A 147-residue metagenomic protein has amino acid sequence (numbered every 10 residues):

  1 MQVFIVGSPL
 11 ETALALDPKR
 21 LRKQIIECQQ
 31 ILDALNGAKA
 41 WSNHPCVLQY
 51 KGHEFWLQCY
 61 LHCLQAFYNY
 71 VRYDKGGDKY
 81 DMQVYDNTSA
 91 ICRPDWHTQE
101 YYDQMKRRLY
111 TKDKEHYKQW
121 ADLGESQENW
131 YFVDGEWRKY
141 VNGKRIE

Functional and structural regions predicted by a protein language model:
M1-E147: Expand to "…catalyze enediolate/carbanion chemistry for C-C bond making/breaking, isomerization, decarboxylation
